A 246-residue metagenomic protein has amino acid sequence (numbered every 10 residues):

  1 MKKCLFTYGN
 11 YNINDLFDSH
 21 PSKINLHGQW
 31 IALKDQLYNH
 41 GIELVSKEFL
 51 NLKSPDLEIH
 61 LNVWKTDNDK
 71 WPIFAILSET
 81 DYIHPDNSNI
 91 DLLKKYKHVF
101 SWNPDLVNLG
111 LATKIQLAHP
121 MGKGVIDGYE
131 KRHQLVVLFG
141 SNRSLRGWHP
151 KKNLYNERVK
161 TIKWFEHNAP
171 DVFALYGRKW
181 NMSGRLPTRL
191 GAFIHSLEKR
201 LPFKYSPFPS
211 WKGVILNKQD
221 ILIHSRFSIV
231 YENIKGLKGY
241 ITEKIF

Functional and structural regions predicted by a protein language model:
K2-F246: Nucleotide-sugar donor-binding catalytic core of glycosyltransferases
